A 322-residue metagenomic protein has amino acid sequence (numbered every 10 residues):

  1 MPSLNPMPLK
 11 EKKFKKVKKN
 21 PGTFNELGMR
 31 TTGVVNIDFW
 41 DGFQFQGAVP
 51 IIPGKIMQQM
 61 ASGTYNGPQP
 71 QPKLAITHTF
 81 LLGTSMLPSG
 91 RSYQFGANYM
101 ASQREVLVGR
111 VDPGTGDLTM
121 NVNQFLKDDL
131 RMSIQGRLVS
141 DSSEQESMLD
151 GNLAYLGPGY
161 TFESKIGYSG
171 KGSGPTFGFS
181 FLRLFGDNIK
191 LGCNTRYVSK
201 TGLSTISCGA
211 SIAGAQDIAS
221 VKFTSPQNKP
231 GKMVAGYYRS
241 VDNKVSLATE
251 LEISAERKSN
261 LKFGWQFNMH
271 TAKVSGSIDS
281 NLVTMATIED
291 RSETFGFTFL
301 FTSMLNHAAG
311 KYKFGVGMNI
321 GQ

Functional and structural regions predicted by a protein language model:
P2-S169: Transmembrane beta-barrel domains of Gram-negative outer membranes and organellar outer membranes
S89-Y93, G114-L118, Q145-L149, S173-F177 (+5 more regions): Residues that define the transmembrane beta-barrel architecture of outer-membrane proteins
Y99-A101, Q124, L153-G157, R183 (+7 more regions): Residue-level signature of outer-membrane beta-barrel architecture
Q103-V108, D128-I134, G157-S164, D187-C193 (+5 more regions): Repeated loop/turn-to-beta-strand initiation elements of outer-membrane beta-barrel proteins
D112-G114, R137-V139, G167-S169, R196-V198 (+5 more regions): Outer-membrane beta-barrel pore domains and translocons
R137-V139, A154-P158, G167-K171, L184-G186 (+5 more regions): Hydrophobic lipid-interacting interfaces of membrane-associated proteins
G178-N268: Detector for outer-membrane/organellar transmembrane beta-barrel domains, recognizing the amphipathic beta-strand
C208-A210, F263-W265, A286-D290, T298-T302 (+1 more regions): Outer-membrane beta-barrel "beta-signal"
